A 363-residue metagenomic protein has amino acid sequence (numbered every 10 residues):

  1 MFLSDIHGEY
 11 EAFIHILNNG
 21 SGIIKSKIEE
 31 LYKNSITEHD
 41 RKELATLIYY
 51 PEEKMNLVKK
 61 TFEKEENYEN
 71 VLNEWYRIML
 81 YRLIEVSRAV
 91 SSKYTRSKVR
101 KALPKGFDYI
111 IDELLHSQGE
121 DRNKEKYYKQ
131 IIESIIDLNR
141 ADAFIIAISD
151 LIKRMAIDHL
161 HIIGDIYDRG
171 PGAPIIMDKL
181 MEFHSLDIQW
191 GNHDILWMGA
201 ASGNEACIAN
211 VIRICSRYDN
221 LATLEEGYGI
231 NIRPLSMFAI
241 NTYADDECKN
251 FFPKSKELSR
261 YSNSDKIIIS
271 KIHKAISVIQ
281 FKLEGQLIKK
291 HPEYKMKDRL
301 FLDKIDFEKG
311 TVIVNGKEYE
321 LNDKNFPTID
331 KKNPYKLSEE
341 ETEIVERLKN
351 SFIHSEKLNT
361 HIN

Functional and structural regions predicted by a protein language model:
M1-N363: Feature recognizes metal-dependent phosphohydrolase scaffolds
